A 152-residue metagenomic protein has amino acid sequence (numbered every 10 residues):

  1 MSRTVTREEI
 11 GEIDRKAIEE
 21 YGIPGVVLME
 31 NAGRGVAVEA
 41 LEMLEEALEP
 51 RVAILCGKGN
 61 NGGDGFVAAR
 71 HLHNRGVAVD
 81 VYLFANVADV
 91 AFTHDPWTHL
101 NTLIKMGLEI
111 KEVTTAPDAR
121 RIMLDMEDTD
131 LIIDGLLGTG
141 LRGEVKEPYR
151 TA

Functional and structural regions predicted by a protein language model:
M1-P50: Positively charged, low-complexity intrinsically disordered leader regions
M1-V5, E45-G57, N61-A152: Glycine-rich phosphate/dinucleotide-binding loop and adjoining beta-alpha-beta core of small-molecule
